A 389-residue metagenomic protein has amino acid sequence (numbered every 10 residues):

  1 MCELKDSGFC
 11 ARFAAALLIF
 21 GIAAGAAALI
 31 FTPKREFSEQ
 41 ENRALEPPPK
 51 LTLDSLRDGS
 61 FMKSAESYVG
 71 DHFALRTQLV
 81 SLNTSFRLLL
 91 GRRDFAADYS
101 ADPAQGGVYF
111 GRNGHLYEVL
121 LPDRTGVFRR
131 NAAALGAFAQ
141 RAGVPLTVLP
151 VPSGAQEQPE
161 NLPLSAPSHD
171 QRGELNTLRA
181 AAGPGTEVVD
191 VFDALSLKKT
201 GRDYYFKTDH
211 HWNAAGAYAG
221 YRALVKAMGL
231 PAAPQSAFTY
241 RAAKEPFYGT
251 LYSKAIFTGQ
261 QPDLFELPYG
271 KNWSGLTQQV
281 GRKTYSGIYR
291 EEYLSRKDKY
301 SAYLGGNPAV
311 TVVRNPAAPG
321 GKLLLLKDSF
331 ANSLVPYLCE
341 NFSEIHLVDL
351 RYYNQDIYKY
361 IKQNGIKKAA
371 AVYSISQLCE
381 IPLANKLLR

Functional and structural regions predicted by a protein language model:
M1-R389: Extracellular glycan-modifying ectodomains
